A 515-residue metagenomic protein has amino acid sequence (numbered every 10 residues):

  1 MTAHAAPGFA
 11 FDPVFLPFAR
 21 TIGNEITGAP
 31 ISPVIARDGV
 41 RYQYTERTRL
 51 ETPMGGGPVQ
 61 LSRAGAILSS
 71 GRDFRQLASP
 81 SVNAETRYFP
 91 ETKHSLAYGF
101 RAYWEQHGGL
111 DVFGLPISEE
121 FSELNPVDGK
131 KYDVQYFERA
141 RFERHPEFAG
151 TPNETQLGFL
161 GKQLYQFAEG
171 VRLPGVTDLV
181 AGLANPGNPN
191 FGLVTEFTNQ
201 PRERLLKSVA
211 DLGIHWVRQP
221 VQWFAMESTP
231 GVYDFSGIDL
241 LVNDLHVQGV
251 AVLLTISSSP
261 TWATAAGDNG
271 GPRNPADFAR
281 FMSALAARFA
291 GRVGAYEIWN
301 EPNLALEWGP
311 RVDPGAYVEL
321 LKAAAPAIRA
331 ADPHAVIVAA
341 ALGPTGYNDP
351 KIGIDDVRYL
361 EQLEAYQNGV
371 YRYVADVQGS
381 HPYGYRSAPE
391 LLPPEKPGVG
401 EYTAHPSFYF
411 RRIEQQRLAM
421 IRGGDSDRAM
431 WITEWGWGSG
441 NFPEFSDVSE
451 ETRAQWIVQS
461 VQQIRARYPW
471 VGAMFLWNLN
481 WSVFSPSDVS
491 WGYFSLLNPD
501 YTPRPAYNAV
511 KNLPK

Functional and structural regions predicted by a protein language model:
M1-G182: Extended, compositionally biased repeat/scaffold regions that form elongated interaction surfaces
R37-D38, D128-K130, A184-G187, A210-D211 (+6 more regions): Extracellular/periplasmic catalytic domains that process cell-envelope and extracellular macromolecules
V40, Y44, S95, G99 (+11 more regions): Extracytoplasmic/secreted proteins, especially bacterial periplasmic and envelope-associated proteins
Q43-Y44, E51, Q135-Y136, E143 (+8 more regions): Structural recognition of the beta-strand scaffold that forms the well-ordered cores of secreted hydrolase catalytic
V180-A184, G192-V194, L253, R288 (+5 more regions): Aromatic-rich peripheral "rim/lid" segments of glycoside hydrolase catalytic domains that contact and position glycan
V180-P220: Boundary/entry segment of secreted carbohydrate-active catalytic domains
E203, P275-A279, S283, D313-E451 (+2 more regions): Noncatalytic carbohydrate-binding groove/subsite architecture in carbohydrate-active enzymes
V209-D349, Y385, S426, W437-G440 (+1 more regions): Substrate-binding cleft and catalytic face of glycoside hydrolase catalytic domains, especially the flexible beta-alpha
